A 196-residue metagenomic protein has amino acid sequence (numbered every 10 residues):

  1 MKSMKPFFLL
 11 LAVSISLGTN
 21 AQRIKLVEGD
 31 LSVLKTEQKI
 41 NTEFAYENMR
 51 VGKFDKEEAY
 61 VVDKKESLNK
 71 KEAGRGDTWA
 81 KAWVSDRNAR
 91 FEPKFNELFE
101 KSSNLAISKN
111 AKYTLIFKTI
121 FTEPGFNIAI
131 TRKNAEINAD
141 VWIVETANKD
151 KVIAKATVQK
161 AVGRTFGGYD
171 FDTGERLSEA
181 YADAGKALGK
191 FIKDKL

Functional and structural regions predicted by a protein language model:
M1-L26: Bacterial Sec-dependent N-terminal signal peptides
A21-A89, P93, K190-L196: A structural "domain/chain start" motif
I24-L26, S102-V152, G163-F171: Surface-exposed short loop/turn segments
K39-E43, T114-I116, N138, T157: Ser/Thr- (and often Asn-) enriched beta-sheet segments in non-cytosolic proteins
F44-M49, T119-P124, T157-Q159: Generic short beta-strand segments
K70-V84, D150-D194: Short secondary-structure boundary motifs at beta->alpha junctions and helix caps
F91-A106: A structural motif corresponding to the C-terminal end of an alpha-helix and its immediate exit/capping segment
